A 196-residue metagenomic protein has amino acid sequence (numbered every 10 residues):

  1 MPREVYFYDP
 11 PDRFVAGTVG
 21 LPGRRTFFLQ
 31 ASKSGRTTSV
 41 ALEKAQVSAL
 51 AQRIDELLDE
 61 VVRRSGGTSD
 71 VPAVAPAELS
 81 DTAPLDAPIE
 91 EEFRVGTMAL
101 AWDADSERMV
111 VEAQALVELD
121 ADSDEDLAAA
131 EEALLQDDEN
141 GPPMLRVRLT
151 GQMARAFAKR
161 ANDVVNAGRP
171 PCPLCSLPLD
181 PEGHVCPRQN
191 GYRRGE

Functional and structural regions predicted by a protein language model:
M1-E60, R64: The feature marks the first
M1-F27, T68-D137, G141-M144: Intrinsic, low-complexity N-terminal interaction/targeting segments
R25-Q30, L50, I54, M109-A113 (+3 more regions): Short, structured motif recognition centered on aromatic/hydrophobic residues
A41, A101, R146-R148: Generic structural detector for well-ordered beta-strands
D59, D70-A73, K159, N166: N-terminal auxiliary interaction/assembly segments of multi-subunit proteins
A113, E118-G183: Mixed-charge, glycine-accented linear interaction segment located at domain edges/termini
L177, R188-G191: Short Cys/His-rich local motifs and their 1-3 flanking residues in nucleic-acid-associated proteins and small
P181-V185, G195-E196: Short Cys/His-rich "knuckle" micro-motifs
